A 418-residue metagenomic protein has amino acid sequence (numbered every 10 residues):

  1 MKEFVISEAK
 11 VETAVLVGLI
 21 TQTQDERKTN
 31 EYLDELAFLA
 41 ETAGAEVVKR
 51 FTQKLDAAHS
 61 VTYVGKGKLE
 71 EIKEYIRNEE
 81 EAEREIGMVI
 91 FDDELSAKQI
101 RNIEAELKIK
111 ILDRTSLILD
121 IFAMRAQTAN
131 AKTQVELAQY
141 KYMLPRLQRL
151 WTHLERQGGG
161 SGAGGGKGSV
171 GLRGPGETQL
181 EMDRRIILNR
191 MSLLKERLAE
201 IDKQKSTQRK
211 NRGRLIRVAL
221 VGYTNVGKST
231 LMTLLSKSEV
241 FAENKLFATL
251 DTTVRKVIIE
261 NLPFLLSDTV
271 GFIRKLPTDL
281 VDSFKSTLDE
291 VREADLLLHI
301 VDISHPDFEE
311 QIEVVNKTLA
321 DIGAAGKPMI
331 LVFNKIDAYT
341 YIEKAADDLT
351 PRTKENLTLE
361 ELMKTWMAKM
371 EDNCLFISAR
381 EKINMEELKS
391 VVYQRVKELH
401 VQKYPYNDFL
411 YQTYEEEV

Functional and structural regions predicted by a protein language model:
M1-L119: N-terminal accessory targeting/assembly segments
M1-L16, A37, Q148-V226, M232 (+2 more regions): C-terminal-of-GTPase-core extension/linker across diverse P-loop GTPases
K2-V5, E31-D34, A57-E74, D251 (+2 more regions): Switch II of P-loop NTPase G domains
E8-A9, R77-R84, K256-E260, L265 (+4 more regions): Conserved catalytic network of the ASCE P-loop NTPase/AAA+ motor domain
T23, L55, H59, E94-A97 (+3 more regions): Conserved Switch II/interswitch segment of TRAFAC-class P-loop GTPases
Q24-R27, A58-T62, A97-N102, L119-F122 (+4 more regions): Switch/connector loops and helix/strand junctions flanking conserved nucleotide-binding motifs in nucleotide-processing
L117-A138: Short alpha-helix plus adjacent loop in nuclease-associated cores
K210-G213, L234-F264, I273-S283, F308 (+1 more regions): Switch I (effector-binding) loop of TRAFAC-class P-loop GTPase G-domains
